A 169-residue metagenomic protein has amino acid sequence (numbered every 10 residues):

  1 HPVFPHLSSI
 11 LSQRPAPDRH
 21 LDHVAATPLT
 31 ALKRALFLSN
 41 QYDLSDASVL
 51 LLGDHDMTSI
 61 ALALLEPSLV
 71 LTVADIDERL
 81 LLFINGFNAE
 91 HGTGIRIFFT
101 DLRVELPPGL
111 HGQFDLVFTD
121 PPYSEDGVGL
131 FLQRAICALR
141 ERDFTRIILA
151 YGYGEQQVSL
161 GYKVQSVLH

Functional and structural regions predicted by a protein language model:
H1-L50, H55-L64: S-adenosyl-L-methionine
D43, E66, L139-D143: A generic alpha-to-beta junction signature in SAM-dependent methyltransferases
A47, G112-D115, T145: Conserved acidic residues
S48, L69-T72, R96, R146: Residues at the starts of beta-strands that form the adenosine-phosphate
L64-L71, I76: Conserved S-adenosyl-L-methionine
A74-G112, L116: S-adenosyl-L-methionine
Y123-A135: A short, conserved alpha-helix within the catalytic core of class I
Q133-H169: C-terminal substrate-binding/active-site "lid" region of AdoMet-derived donor-dependent transferases
